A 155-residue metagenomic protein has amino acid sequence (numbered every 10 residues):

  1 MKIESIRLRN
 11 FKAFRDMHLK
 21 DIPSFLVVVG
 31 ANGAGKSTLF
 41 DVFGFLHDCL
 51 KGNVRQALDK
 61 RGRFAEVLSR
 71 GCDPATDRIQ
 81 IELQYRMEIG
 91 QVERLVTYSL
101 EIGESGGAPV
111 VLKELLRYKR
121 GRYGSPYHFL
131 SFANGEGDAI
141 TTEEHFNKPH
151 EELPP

Functional and structural regions predicted by a protein language model:
M1-R78: Pre-Walker A-like glycine/lysine-rich segment at the N-terminus of P-loop NTPase domains
K2, A75-I81, R94-V96, P109-V110: Residues at beta-strand starts and edge strands
F11, E88-G90: Short polar/acidic secondary-structure junctions
S69-G71, M87, S99: Catalytic micro-motifs at enzyme active sites that drive phosphoryl/nucleotidyl and oxygen chemistry
I81-E88: Short beta-strand segments that buttress and anchor functional surface loops
G90-P155: Electropositive, glycine-dotted interaction segments that contact anionic polymers or phosphate-rich ligands
